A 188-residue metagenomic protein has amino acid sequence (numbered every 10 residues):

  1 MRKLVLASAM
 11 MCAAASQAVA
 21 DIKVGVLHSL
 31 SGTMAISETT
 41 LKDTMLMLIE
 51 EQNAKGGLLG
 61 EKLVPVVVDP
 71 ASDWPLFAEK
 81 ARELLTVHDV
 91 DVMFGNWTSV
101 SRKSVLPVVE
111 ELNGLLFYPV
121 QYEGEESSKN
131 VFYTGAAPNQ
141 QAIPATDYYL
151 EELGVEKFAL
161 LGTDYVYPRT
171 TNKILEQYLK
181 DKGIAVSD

Functional and structural regions predicted by a protein language model:
M1-V19: Gram-negative bacterial Sec-dependent N-terminal signal peptides
A18-V26, K55-K62, L150-E156: Immediate post-signal peptide segment of exported/extracytoplasmic ligand-binding proteins
D21-T40, N96-W97, K157-L161: Short beta-strand segments enriched in small/hydrophobic residues
L30, A71, D164: Residue-level signal for short, function-critical loop segments
I36-D43, G56-E125: Beta-alpha junction/loop-to-helix N-cap segments that form part of ligand/metal-binding clefts
S37-L59, I174-D181: Short, polar/charged alpha-helical segment
N53, R82-L85, T146-L150: Generic structural signal for well-ordered alpha-helical scaffold segments
D89-D188: Extracytoplasmic ligand/sensor domains, especially the bilobed periplasmic-binding protein
